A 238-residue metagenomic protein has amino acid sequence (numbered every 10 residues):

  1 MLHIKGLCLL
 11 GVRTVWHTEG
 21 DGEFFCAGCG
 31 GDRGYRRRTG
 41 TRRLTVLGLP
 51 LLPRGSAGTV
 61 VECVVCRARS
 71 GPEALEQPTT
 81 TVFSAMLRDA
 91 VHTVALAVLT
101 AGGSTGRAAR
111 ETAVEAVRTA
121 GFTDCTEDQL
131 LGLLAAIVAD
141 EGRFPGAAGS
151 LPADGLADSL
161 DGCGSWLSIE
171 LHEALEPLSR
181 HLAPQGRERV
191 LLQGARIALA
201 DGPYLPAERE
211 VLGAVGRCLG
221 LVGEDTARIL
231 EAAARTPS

Functional and structural regions predicted by a protein language model:
M1-T100, S104-S238: Small-residue-enriched hydrophobic alpha-helices in membranes
